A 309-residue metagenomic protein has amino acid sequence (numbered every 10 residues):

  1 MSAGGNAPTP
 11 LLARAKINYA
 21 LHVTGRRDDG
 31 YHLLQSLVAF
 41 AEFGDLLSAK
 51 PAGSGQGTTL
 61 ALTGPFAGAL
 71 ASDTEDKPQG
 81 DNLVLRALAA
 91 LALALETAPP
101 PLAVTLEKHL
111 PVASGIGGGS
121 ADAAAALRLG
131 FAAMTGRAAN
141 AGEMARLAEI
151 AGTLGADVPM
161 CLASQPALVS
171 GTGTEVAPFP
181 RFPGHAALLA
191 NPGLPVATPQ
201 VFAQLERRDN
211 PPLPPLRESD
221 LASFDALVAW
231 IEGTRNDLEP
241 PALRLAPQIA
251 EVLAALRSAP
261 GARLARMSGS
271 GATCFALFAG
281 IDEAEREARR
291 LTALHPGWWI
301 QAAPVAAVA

Functional and structural regions predicted by a protein language model:
M1-S114, A132-G136, N140-M144, F182-P183 (+1 more regions): ATP-binding N-lobe of GHMP and related small-molecule kinases
T24, L277-G280: Residue-level recognition of strand-loop junctions within catalytic nucleotide-signaling folds
A39-F40, G152-T153, P159-L162, P178-P183 (+1 more regions): Solvent-exposed alpha-helices and their adjacent loops that cap or buttress functional pockets in soluble metabolic
G55-D73, A126, G152, A226-N236 (+1 more regions): Short, basic/glycine-rich phosphate-binding loops at helix/coil junctions that contact nucleotide phosphates
K77, T105-T135, A156, G261-F278: Glycine/serine-rich anion-binding loops at beta->alpha junctions that coordinate negatively charged ligand groups
P100, A123, L127-L168, T172: Contiguous, small/hydrophobic- and glycine-enriched helical/loop subdomains that border and often "cap" functional
A163-L264, A279-D282, R289-G297, Q301-A309: Conserved, helical-rich catalytic subdomain that frames metal- and/or nucleotide-binding sites in enzyme alpha/beta
